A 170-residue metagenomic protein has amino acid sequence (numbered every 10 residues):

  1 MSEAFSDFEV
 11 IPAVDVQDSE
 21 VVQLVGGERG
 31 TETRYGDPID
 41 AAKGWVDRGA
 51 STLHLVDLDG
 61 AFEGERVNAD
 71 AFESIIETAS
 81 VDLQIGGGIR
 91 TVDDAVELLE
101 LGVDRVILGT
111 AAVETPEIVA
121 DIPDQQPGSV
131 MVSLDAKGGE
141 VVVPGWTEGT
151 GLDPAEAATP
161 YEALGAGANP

Functional and structural regions predicted by a protein language model:
M1-V10: Haloarchaeal acidic low-complexity proteome signature biased toward cell-envelope/secretome components but also
V10-V14, L53-L55, L83-G87, V106-L108 (+2 more regions): Hydrophobic faces of well-ordered beta-strands that scaffold small-molecule active sites in alpha/beta enzyme cores
E20-T31, D104-P170: Conserved anion-binding
E28-V46: Short catalytic helix/loop segments, enriched in acidic residues and glycine and frequently bearing histidine
V46-G49, V96-E100, E162: Non-catalytic positions within long, well-ordered alpha-helices that form the structural scaffold/packing of enzyme
T52-D70: Glycine-rich, proline-tolerant flexible connector loops at the mouths of alpha/beta enzymes
G64-Q84, A120-D135: Alpha-helix-loop-beta-strand connector modules within alpha/beta enzyme cores
T78-V106: Catalytic cores of alpha/beta
